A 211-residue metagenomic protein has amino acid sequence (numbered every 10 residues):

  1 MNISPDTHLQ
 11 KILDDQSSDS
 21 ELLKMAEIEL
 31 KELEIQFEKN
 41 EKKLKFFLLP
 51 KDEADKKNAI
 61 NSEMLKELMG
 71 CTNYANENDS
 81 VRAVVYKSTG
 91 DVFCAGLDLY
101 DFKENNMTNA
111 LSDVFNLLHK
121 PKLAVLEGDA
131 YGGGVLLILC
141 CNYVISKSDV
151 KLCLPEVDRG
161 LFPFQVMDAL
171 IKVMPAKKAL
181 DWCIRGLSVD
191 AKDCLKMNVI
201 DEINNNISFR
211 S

Functional and structural regions predicted by a protein language model:
N2-T89: Conserved CoA-thioester-binding segment of acyl-CoA-metabolizing enzymes
A54-K57, D91, G96, D129 (+1 more regions): A short, glycine- and basic residue-enriched loop/turn that sits immediately adjacent to a domain's principal
A59-S62, A95, E104, I184 (+1 more regions): Phosphate-coordinating loops and pocket residues in cytosolic domains that bind phosphorylated ligands
K66, S80, K87-V114: Glycine- (often His-adjacent) and acidic-residue-rich active-site loop that binds/positions the CoA thioester
C71, A110-V114, L170: A general structural detector for well-ordered alpha-helical segments in enzyme core domains, enriched
N116-S211: Crotonase-fold acyl-CoA enzyme core
